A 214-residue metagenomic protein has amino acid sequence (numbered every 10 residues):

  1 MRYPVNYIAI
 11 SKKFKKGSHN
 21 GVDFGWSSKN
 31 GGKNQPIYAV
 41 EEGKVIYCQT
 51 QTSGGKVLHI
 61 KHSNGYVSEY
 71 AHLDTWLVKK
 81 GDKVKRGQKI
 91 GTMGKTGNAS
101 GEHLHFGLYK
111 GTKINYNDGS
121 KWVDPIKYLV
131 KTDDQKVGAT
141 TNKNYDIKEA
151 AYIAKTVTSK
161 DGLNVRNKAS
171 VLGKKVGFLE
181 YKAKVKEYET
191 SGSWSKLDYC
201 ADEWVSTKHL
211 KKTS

Functional and structural regions predicted by a protein language model:
M1-K56, R86, A99, T156-T158: Surface-exposed, glycine-biased beta-strand/turn segments
M1-N6, N20, S28-G32, K79-D82 (+1 more regions): Acidic, glycine-rich catalytic/binding loops that coordinate metals and/or anionic ligands
K12, W26, Y47, H72-T75 (+3 more regions): A residue-level detector for short acidic-glycine micro-motifs
G32-N34, A39-K80, E102-K110: Zn2+-dependent peptidoglycan hydrolase active-site motif and core
V57-I60, K85-A99, F106: Short hydrophobic beta/alpha edge segments that flank linear recognition/processing sites
G138-E149, D198-S214: Boundary regions of SH3-family modules and the immediately adjacent low-complexity/disordered segments in eukaryotic
V176-K211: SH3/SH3-like beta-barrel superfamily modules
